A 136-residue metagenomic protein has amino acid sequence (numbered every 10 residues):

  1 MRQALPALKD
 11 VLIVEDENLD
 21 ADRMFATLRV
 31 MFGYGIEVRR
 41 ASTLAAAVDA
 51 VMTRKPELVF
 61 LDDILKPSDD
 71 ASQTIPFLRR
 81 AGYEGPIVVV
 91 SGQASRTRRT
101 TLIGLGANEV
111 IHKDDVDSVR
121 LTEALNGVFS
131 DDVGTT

Functional and structural regions predicted by a protein language model:
N18-R39: Two-component/phosphorelay signaling modules centered on CheY-like receiver
F25, R40-L58, K66: Acidic, metal-coordinating helix/loop segments flanking the phosphotransfer/catalytic sites of two-component signaling
M52-R54, F77-E84, L105: Conserved phosphotransfer cores of two-component systems
V59-L78: Conserved phosphotransfer microenvironments
T97, D114-L125: C-terminal output helix
I103-E109: As written
E109, R120-G134: Receiver (REC) domain switch/output surface
